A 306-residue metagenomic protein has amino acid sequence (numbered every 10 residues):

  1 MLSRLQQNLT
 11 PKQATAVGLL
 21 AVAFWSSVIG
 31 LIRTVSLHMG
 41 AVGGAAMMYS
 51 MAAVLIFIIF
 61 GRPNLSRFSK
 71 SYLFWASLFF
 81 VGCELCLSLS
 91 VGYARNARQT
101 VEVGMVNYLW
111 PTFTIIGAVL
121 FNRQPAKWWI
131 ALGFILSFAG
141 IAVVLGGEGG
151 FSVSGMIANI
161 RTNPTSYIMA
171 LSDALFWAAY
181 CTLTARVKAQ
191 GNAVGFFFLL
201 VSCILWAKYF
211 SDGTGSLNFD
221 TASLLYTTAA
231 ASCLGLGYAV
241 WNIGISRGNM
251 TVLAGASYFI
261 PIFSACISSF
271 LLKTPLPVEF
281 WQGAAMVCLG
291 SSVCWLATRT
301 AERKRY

Functional and structural regions predicted by a protein language model:
M1-G43, G82, A139-A142, S152-R186 (+2 more regions): Glycine-/small-residue-enriched transmembrane alpha-helix faces in small-molecule transporters and effluxers
Q13-V17, V42-I59, K70, F74-W75 (+5 more regions): Hydrophobic alpha-helical transmembrane segments of multi-pass integral membrane proteins, especially transporters
A23-S26, G30, F57, S77 (+11 more regions): Hydrophobic/small/kink-forming positions within alpha-helical transmembrane segments of polytopic membrane proteins
F24-L31, P63-V101, V143, T228 (+1 more regions): Specific transmembrane alpha-helical segments of multi-pass solute transporters/efflux pumps, especially DMT/EamA
G30-H38, V91-N96, L145-T162, Y209-T227 (+1 more regions): Membrane-interface helix termini and inter-helical loops of multi-pass transporters
V35, G44, S90, L120-N122 (+6 more regions): Hydrophobic/aromatic residues within transmembrane alpha-helices of multi-pass small-molecule transporters
G43-V54, G92-N122, M250-S269: Specific alpha-helical transmembrane segments that line the substrate/conduction pathway and gating interfaces
M51, I56, L78-F80, A126-G149 (+3 more regions): Hydrophobic transmembrane alpha-helices of multi-pass small-molecule transport proteins
